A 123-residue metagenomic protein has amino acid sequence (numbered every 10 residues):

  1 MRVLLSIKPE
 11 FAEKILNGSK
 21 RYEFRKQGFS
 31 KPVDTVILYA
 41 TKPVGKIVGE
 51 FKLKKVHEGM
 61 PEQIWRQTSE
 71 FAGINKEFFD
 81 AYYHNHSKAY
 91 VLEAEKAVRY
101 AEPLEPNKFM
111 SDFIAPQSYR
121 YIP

Functional and structural regions predicted by a protein language model:
M1-P123: Structured alpha/beta reader/binder surfaces that contact nucleic acids or chromatin modification marks
